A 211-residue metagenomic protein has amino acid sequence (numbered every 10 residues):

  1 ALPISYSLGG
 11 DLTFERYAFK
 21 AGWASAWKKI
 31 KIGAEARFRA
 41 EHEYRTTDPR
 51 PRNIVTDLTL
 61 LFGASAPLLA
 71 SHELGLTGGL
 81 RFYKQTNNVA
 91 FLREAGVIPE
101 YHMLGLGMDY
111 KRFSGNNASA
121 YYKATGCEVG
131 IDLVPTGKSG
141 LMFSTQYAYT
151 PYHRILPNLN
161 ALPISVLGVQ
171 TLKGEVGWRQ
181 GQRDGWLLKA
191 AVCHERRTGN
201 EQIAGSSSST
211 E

Functional and structural regions predicted by a protein language model:
G10, E41-V55, A118-Y122: Outer-membrane beta-barrel proteins
T13-F19, R52-L58, K123-V129, Y149 (+2 more regions): Residues that define the transmembrane beta-barrel architecture of outer-membrane proteins
F19-S25, L60-A66, L80, V129-P135 (+2 more regions): Residues on the lipid-exposed face of transmembrane beta-strands in outer-membrane beta-barrel proteins
W27-K29, F38-H42, L80-K84, Y147-H153 (+1 more regions): Transmembrane beta-strands of outer-membrane beta-barrel pores
K28-A34, A70-L76, C127, G137-F143 (+1 more regions): Outer-envelope beta-barrel architecture signal
P49-D57, F91-E100, L159-S165, A204-T210: Flexible, surface-exposed loop regions and adjacent strand-edge segments of Gram-negative outer-membrane beta-barrel
I155-L159, I164-G168, G174-E211: Long, charge-rich C-terminal accessory regions
